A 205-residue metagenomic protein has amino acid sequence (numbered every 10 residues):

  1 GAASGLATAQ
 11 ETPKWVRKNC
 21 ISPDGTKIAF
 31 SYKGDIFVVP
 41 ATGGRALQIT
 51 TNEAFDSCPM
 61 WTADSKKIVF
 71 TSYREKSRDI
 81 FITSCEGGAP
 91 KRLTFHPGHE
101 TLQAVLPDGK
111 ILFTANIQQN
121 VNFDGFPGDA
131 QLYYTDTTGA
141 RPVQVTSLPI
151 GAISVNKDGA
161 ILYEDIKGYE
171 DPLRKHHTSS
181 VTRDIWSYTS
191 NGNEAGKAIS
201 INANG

Functional and structural regions predicted by a protein language model:
G1-Q10: Bacterial Sec-dependent N-terminal signal peptides
Q10-G25: Short N-terminal segments immediately surrounding and downstream of signal-peptide cleavage
E11-P13, S31-F37, R45, T50-D56 (+8 more regions): A flexible loop/linker signature enriched in serine peptidases of the S9 family
P23-T26, L47, A63, K91: Solvent-exposed, polar/charged alpha-helical surfaces in well-ordered, non-transmembrane soluble domains, broadly
D24-T26, D64-K66, D108-K110, D158-G159: Short coil/turn segments that connect the beta-strands within blades of beta-propeller domains
P40: Periplasmic/extracellular electron-transfer cofactor-ligation site, primarily the c-type cytochrome heme-c attachment
